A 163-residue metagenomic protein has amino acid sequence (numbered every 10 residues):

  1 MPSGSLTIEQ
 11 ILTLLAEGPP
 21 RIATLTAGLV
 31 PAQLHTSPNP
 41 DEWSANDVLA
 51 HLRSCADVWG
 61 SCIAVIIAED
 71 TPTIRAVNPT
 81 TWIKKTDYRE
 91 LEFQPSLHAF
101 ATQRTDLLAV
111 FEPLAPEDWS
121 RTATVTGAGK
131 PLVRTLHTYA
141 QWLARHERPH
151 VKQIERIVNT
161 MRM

Functional and structural regions predicted by a protein language model:
M1-P20: Extreme N-terminal tail/first-helix region
T7-I11, E92-L97, Y139-A140: Active-site rim elements
I11, L15, D41, F100 (+1 more regions): Aromatic-acidic/polar surface patches that form glycan- and anion
L14-G18, I83-S120: Acidic/histidine-rich alpha-helical segments that form the ligand environment of transition-metal centers
G18-R21, L25, C55, Q103 (+2 more regions): Amphipathic, well-ordered alpha-helical segments in soluble domains
R21-G28, D106-P113, P149: Solvent-exposed, charged/polar functional surfaces in cytosolic regulatory/catalytic domains
G28-L29, N39: A glycine-rich, hydrophobic loop/mini-helix early in the fold
H35-T81, L108, W119-M163: Short, contiguous alpha-helical
